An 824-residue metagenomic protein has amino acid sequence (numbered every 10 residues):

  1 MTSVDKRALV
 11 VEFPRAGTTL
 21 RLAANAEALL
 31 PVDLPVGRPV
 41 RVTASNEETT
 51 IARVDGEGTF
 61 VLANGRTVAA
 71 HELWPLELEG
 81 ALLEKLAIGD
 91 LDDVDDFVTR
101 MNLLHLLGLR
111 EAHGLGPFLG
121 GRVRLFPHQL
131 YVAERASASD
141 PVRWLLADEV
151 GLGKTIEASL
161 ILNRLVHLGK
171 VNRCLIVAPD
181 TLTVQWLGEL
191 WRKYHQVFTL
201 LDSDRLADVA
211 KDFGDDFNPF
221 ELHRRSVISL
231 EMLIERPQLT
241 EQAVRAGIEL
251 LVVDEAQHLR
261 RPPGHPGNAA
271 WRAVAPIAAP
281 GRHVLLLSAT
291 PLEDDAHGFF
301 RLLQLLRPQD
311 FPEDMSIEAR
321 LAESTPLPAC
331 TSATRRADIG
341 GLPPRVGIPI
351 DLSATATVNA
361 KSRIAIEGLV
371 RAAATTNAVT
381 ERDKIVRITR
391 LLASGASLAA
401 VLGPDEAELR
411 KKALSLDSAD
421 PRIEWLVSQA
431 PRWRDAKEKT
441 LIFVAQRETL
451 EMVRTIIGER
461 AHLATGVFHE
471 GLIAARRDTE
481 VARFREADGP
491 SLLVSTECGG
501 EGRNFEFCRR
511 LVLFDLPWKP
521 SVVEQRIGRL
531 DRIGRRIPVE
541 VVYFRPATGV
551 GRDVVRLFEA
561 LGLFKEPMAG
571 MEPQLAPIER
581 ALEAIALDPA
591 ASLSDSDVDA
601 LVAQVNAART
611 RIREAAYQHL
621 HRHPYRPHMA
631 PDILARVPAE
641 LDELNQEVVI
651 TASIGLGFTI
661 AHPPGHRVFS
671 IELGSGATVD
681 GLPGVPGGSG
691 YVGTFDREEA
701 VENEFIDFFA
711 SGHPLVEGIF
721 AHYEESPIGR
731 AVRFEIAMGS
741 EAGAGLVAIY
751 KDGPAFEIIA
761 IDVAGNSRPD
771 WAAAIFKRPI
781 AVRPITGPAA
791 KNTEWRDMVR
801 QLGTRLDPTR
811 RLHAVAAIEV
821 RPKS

Functional and structural regions predicted by a protein language model:
E72-L83, L91-D96, G108-V123, H128 (+4 more regions): SF2 helicase/translocase NTPase motor core, specifically the RecA-like lobe 1 inter-motif segment between Walker
D90-D95, N102, I537-L682, G688 (+5 more regions): C-terminal accessory region of SF2 helicases/translocases
R122-V142, R422: N-terminal pre-P-loop "Q-motif" helix
L162, V166, K170, R345-A356 (+5 more regions): Conserved Helicase C-terminal RecA-like lobe
D216, L222, V227-I248, P263-R282 (+6 more regions): Inter-lobe coupling linker of SF2 helicases/translocases
R236, D295, E451, L493-C508 (+1 more regions): SF2 helicase motor core recognition
K519-V541: Conserved SF2 helicase motif VI
H628-S824: P-loop NTPase motor cores of the ASCE clade
